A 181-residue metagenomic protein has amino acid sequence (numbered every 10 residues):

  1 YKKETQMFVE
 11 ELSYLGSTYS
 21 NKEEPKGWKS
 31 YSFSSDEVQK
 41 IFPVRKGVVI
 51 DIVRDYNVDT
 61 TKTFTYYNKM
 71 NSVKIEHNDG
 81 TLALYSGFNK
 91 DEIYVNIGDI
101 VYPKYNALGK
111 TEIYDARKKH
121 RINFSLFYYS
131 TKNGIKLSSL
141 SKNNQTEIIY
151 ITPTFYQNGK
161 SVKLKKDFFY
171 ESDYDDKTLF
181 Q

Functional and structural regions predicted by a protein language model:
Y1, I93-D99, P103, K110-Q181: Acidic, glycine-rich catalytic/binding loops that coordinate metals and/or anionic ligands
Y1-M70, I149-Q181: Surface-exposed, glycine-biased beta-strand/turn segments
Y14, D55-N57, Y105-D115: Short, charged beta-turn/beta-strand-edge "cap" motif at the junction between a beta-strand and an adjacent loop
N21-S34, D79-F88, N133-K136: Small beta-barrel nucleic-acid-binding modules, principally OB-folds
D36, F42-P43, H77-Y105: Short histidine-centered loop motifs in beta-beta connectors
K46-V48, R54, N78-G80, F127-T131: Solvent-exposed coil/turn segments that connect beta secondary-structure elements in extracytoplasmic/periplasmic
Y66-E76, T81: Extended hydrophobic/aromatic segments used for targeting, binding, or gating
